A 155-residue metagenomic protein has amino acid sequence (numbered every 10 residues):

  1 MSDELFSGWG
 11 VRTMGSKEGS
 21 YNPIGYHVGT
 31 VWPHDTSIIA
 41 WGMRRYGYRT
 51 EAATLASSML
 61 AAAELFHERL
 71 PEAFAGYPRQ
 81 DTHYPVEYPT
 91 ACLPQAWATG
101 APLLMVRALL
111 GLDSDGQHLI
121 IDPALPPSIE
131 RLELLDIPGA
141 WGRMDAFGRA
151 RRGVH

Functional and structural regions predicted by a protein language model:
M1-V31, E64-E87, L103-L110, D136-D145 (+1 more regions): Extended glycan-interaction surfaces of carbohydrate-active proteins
S7-W9, R49-L55, F66-E72, G111-D122: Acidic/polar loop patches that form or flank catalytic/metal-binding clefts of enzymes that bind anionic ligands
P23, T36, P85, P89-T90 (+1 more regions): Generic preference for well-ordered secondary structure
Y26, T36, F74, D81 (+4 more regions): A generic alpha-helix propensity feature with a strong bias for hydrophobic helices
G29-R45, C92-R107, V154: Well-ordered alpha-helical segments within folded domains of soluble proteins
T30-H67: Extended amphipathic alpha-helical segments enriched in small hydrophobics
M43-T54, D115-H155: Beta-rich accessory regions
A91-E133: Catalytic cores of secreted or luminal carbohydrate-active enzymes
